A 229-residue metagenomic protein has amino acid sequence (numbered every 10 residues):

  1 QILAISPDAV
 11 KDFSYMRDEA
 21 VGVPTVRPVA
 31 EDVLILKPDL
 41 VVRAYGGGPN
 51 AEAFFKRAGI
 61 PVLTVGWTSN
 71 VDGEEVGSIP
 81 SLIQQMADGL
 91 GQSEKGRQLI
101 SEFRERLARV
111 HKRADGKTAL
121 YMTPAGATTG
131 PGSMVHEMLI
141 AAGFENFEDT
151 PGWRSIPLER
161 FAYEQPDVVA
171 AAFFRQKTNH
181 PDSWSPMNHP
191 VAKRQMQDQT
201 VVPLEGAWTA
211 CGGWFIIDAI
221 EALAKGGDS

Functional and structural regions predicted by a protein language model:
Q1, E19, R57-I60, A142 (+1 more regions): Short, structured coil segments at secondary-structure junctions
Q1-L36, L40-G46, T150: A short, structured surface patch at a secondary-structure boundary
D8-D12, E19-V21, T128-R154: Alpha-helical, coiled-coil/dimerization segments enriched in small aliphatic residues
K11-E19, D72-I79, H180-D182, G212-W214: Short, charged, surface-exposed secondary-structure boundary motifs
G22-T25, V29-R43, I60, P157-F174: Proline-aspartate-enriched helix->loop->beta-strand connector
Y45-G46, W67, P151, A172-K177 (+1 more regions): Short secondary-structure boundary segments
G47-R57, A171-P186: A ligand-binding cleft/hinge motif common to bilobed small-molecule-binding domains
N50-A127, E145-T150, Q199-S229: Extracytoplasmic substrate-binding proteins
